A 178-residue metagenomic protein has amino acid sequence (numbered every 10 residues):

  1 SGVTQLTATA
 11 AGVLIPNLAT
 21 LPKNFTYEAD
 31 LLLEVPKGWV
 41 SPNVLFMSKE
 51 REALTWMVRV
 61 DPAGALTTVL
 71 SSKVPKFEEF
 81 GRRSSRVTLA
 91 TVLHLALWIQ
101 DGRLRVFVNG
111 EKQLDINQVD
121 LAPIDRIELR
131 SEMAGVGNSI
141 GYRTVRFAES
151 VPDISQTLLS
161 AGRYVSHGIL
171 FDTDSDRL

Functional and structural regions predicted by a protein language model:
S1-V3: Extracellular glycan-recognition surfaces and repeat-rich motifs
Q5-K73, S150-I154: Secretory/extracellular carbohydrate-interaction modules and structurally similar beta-sandwich "look-alikes"
A29, T91-V108: Short tryptophan-centered beta-strand motifs in secreted/extracellular beta-sheet-rich domains of glycan-recognition
L45, R105-F107, R146: Beta-strand signatures of extracellular beta-sandwich domains
E52-T55, K76-F80, E111-I116, D153-I154: Surface-exposed loop/edge segments in extracytoplasmic proteins
S72-H94: Short, aromatic/His-centered strand-loop micro-motif at the edge of beta-sheets
V108-R126: Short, solvent-exposed beta-strand-to-loop segments that form ligand-recognition rims of beta-rich domains
L114, E128-L178: Periplasmic peptidoglycan-binding/tethering modules of Gram-negative envelope proteins
